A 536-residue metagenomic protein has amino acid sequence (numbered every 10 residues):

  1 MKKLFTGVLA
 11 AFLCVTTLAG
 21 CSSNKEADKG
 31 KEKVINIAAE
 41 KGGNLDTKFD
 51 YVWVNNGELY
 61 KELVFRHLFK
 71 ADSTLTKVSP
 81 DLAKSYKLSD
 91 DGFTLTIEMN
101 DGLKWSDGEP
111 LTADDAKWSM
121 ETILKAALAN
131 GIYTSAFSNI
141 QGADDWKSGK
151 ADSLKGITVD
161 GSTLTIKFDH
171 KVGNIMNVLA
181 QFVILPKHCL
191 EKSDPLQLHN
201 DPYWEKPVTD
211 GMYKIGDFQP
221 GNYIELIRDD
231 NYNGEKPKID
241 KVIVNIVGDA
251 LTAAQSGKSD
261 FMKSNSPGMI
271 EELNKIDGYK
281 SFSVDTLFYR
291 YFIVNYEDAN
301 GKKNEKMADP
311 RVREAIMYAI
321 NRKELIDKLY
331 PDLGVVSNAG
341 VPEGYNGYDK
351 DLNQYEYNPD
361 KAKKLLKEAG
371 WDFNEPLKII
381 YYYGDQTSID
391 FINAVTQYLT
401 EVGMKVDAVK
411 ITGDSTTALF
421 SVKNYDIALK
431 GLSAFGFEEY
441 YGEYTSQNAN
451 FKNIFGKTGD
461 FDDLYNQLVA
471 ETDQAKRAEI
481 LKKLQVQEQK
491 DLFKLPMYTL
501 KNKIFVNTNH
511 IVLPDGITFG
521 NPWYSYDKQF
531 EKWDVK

Functional and structural regions predicted by a protein language model:
A38-D90, V208: N-terminal lobe/hinge region of extracytoplasmic solute-binding protein
A39-L59, L82, E109, I175-L185 (+3 more regions): A structural "hinge/loop" feature
T112-W118, G161-T165, D240-K241, F288-S337 (+2 more regions): Alpha-helical secondary-structure segments
T134-E191: Surface-exposed binding/hinge segments that line and control ligand-binding clefts or catalytic entry sites
V172-N174, V178-P237: Gly/Pro-rich hinge or "lid" segments in bacterial periplasmic/extracellular proteins
D201, D229-L273: Ligand-site clamp/hinge motif
P220, K367-A434, N502: Ligand/substrate-recognition segments at binding pockets and active sites
A319-G347, T387-A394, F420-K536: Detector for C-terminal structural segments
